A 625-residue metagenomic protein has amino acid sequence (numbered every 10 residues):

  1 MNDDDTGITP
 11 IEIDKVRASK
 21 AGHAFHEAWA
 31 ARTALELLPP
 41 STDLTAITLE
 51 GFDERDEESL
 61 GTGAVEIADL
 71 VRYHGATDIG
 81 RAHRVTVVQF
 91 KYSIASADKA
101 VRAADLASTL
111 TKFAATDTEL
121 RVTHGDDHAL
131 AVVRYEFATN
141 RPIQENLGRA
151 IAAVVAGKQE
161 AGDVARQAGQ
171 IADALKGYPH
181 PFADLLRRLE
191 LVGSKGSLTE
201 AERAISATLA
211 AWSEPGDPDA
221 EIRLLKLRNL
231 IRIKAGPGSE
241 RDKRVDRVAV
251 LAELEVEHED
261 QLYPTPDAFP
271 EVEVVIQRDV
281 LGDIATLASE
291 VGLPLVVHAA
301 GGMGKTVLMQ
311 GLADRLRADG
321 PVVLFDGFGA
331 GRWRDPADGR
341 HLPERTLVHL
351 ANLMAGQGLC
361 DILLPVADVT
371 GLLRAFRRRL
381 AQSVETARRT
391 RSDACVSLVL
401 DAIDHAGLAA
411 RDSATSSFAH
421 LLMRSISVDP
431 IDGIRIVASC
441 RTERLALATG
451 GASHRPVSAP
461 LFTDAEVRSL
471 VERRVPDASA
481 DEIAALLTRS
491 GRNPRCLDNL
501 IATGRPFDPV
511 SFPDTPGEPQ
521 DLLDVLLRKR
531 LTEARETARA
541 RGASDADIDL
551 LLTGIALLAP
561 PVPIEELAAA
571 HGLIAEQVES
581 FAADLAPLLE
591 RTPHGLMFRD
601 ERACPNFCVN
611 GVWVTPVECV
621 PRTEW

Functional and structural regions predicted by a protein language model:
M1-H23, D78-Y263: Acidic metal-coordinating catalytic centers involved in nucleic-acid phosphodiester chemistry
N2-I11, V307-M309, I548, A559-W625: C-terminal leucine-rich, beta-strand-based interaction scaffolds used for sensing/assembly
A30, A34, P336-L363, R378-A381: Conserved NTP-binding/hydrolysis module of P-loop NTPases
N146, L230, G236-E240, T442 (+8 more regions): Amphipathic alpha-helical "lid/sensor" segments that cap RecA-like P-loop NTPase cores
P237-R278, G301, S511-L573, T592 (+1 more regions): Winged-helix-like regulatory helical subdomains adjacent to P-loop NTPase cores
D279, V307-L308, R345, S416-N499 (+1 more regions): Alpha-helical sensor/transducer elements of the RecA-like P-loop NTPase core
L281, C360-L400, L421-I426, P430 (+2 more regions): Mid-core helix/loop region of P-loop NTP-binding domains shared across ATPases and GTPases
H298-R332, A438-T449: P-loop NTPase Walker A phosphate-binding motif
